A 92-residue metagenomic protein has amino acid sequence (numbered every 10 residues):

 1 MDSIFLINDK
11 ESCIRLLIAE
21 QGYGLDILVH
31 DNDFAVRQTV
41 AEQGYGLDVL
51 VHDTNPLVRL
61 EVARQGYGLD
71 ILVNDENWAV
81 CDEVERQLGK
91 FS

Functional and structural regions predicted by a protein language model:
M1-S92: Alpha-helical scaffold segments
